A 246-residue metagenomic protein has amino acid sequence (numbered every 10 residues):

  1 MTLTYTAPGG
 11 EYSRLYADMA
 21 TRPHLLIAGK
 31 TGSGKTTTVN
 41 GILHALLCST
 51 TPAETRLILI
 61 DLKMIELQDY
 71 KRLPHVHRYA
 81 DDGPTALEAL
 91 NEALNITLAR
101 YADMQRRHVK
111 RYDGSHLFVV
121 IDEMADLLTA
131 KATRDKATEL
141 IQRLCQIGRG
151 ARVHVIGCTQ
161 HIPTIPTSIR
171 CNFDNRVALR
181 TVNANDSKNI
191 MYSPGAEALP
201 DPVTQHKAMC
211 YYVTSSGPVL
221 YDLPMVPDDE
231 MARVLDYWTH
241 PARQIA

Functional and structural regions predicted by a protein language model:
M1-N185, M191-S193, A198-P202, Y211-S216 (+1 more regions): P-loop NTPase catalytic phosphate-binding loop
A246: Phosphate-handling catalytic cores of nucleic-acid transaction enzymes
